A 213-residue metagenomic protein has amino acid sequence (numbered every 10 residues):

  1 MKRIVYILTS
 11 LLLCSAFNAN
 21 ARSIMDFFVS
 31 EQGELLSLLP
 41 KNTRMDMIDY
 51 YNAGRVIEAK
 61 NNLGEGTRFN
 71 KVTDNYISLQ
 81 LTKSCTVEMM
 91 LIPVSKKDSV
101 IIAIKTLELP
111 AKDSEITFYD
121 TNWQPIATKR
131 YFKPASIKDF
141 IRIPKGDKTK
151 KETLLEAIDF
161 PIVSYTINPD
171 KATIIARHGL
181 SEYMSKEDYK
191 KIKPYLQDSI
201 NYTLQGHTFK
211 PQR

Functional and structural regions predicted by a protein language model:
M1-F27: Bacterial Sec-dependent N-terminal signal peptides
A21-P93: Terminal domain-start segments
R68-S78, D120-K129, Q205-T208: Surface-exposed loop/turn elements that mediate protein-protein interactions on large endomembrane-trafficking
L79-Q80, T106-K112, L154, D188-K193: Short consensus segments that form the blades of beta-propeller domains, in both extracellular/periplasmic
S84-E88, I101-I102, A111-E115, I158-I162 (+1 more regions): Short, surface-exposed coil-to-beta transition loops
K97-T106, K171-R177: Acidic/hydrophobic-patterned starts of short beta strands in beta-sheet-rich repeat architectures
S99-P134: Mid-length scaffold segments of soluble, non-membrane domains
K129-L204, Q212-R213: Short aromatic loop motif centered on NTY/YTY
